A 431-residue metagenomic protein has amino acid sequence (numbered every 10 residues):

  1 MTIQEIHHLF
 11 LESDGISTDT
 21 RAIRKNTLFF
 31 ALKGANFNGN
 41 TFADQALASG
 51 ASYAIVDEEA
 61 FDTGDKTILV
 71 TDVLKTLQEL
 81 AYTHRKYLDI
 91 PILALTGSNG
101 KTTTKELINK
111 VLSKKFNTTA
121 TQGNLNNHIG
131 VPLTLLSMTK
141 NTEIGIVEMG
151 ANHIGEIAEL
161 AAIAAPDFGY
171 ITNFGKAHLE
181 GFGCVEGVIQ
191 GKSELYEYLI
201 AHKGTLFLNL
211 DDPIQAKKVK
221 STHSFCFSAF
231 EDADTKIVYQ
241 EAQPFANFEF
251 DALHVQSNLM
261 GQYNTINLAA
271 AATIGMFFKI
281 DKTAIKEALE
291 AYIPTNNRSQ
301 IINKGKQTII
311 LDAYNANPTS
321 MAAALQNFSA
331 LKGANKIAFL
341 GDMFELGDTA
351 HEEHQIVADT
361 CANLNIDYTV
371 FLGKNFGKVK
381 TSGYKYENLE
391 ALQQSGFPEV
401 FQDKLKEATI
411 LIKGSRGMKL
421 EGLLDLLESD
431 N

Functional and structural regions predicted by a protein language model:
M1-E79, T83, M260, S329-L331 (+2 more regions): N-terminal leader/targeting and accessory segments in enzymes
T27, A46, L80, L95 (+12 more regions): Residue-level signal for inorganic ion chemistry
G34-F37, T295, A313-Y384: Active-site beta-alpha connecting loops in nucleotide-dependent enzymes
V56-G64, Y170-T308, G333-A334, D359-A362 (+2 more regions): Acidic, Mg2+-coordinating active-site environments of NTP-dependent enzymes
T76-L210, I214-H223, G275-M276, F397-P398 (+2 more regions): Phosphate-binding loop of NTP-binding sites
L95, N296-R298, G417, G422: ATP-dependent carboxylate/acyl-activation modules
A408-E428: Peripheral docking tails and interdomain loops at the edges of cofactor- or intermediate-handling domains
